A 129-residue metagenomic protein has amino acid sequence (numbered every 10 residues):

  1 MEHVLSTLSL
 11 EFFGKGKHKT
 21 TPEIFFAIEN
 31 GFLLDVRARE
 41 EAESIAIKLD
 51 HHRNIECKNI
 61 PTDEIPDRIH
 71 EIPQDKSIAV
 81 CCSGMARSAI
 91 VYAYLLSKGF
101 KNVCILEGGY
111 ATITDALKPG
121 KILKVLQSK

Functional and structural regions predicted by a protein language model:
M1-R53, I122-K129: Flexible, polar/low-complexity N-terminal or interdomain linker segments that lie immediately upstream of folded
K58-A116: Catalytic cysteine-centered active loop of the rhodanese-like fold, especially the PTP/DSP P-loop
